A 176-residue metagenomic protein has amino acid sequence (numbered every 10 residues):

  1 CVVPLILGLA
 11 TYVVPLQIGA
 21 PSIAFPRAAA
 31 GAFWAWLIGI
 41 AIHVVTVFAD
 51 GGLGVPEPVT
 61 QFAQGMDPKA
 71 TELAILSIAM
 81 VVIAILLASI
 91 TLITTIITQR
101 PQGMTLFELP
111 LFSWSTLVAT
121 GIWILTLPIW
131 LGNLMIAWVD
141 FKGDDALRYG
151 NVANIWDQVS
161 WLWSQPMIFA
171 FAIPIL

Functional and structural regions predicted by a protein language model:
C1-L176: Membrane-embedded and interfacial regions of multi-pass energy-transducing membrane proteins
